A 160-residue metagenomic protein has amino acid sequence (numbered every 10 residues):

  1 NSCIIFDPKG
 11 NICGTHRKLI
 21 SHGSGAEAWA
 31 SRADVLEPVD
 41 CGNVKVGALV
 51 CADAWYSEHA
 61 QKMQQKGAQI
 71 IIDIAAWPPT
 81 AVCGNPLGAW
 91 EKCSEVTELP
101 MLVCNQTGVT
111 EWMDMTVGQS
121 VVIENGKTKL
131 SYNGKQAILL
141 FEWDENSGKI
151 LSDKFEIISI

Functional and structural regions predicted by a protein language model:
N1-K66, P79-K92, S147-I160: Active-site catalytic loop in hydrolytic enzyme cores
S2-I5, E37, G118-V122, L139-F141: Short beta-strand scaffold segments in enzyme catalytic cores
D7-G10, I123-G126, W143-E145: Short acidic-glycine loop/turn motifs at beta-strand connectors
H16, V39, C104, Y132 (+1 more regions): Hydrophobic residues at beta-strand termini and immediately following loops that shape nucleotide-binding pockets
W55-I138: CN hydrolase (nitrilase-like) catalytic-core segments centered on the catalytic cysteine and neighboring Lys/Glu
